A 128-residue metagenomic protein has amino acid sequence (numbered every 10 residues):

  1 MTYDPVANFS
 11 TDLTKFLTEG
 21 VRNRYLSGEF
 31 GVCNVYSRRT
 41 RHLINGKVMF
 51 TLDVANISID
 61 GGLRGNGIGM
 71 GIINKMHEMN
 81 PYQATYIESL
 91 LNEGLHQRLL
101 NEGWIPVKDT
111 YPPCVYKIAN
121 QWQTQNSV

Functional and structural regions predicted by a protein language model:
M1-S27: Short amphipathic alpha-helix that is part of the acyltransferase structural core
G31-N56: A conserved beta-strand-loop-helix scaffold within acyl/acetyltransferase catalytic domains
V35-L43, G69, Y116, N126-V128: Terminal leader/tail segments of proteins
A55-R64: A short, internal acetyl-CoA/4′-phosphopantetheine-binding micro-motif in the GNAT/acyltransferase core
G65-E78: Conserved acetyl-CoA-binding loop-helix of GNAT-fold acetyltransferases
E78-L91: Conserved GNAT acetyl-CoA-binding A-motif
H96-L100: Conserved active-site tyrosine of GNAT-family acetyltransferases
I105-Q121: Conserved catalytic-core motifs of GNAT/GCN5-like acyltransferases
